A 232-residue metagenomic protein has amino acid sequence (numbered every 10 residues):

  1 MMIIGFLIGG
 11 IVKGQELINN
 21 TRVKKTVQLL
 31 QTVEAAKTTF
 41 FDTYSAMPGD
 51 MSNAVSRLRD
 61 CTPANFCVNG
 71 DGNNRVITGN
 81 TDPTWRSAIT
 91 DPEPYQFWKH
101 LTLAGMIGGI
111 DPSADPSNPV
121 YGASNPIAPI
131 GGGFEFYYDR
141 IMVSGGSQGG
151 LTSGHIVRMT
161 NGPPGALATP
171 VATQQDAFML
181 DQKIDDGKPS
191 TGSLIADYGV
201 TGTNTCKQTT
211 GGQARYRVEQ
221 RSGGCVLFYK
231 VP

Functional and structural regions predicted by a protein language model:
M1, T21, F41, V231-P232: Proteins with a high burden of low-complexity, intrinsically disordered sequence enriched in S/T/G/P/A and R, requiring
M1-T32: N-terminal single-pass transmembrane signal-anchor helix
E34-Q213: N-terminal pilin/flagellin-like segments and related low-complexity appendage regions
G211-P232: Protruding loop/beta-arch "assembly-hinge" segments enriched in small, turn-prone residues
